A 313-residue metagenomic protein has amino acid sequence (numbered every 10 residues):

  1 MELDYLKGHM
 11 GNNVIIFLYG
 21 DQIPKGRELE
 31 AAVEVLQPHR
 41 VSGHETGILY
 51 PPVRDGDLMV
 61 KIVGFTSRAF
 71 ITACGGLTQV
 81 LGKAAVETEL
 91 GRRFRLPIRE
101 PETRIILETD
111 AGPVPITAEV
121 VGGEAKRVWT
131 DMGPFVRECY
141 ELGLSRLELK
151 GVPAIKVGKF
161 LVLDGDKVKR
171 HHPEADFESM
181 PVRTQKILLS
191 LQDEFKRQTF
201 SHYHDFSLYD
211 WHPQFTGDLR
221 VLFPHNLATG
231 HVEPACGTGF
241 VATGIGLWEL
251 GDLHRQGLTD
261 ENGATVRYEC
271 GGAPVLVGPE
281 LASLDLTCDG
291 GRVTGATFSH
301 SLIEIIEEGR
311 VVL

Functional and structural regions predicted by a protein language model:
M1-E124, V162-L313: A glycine-rich beta-to-alpha transition motif near the start of alpha/beta enzyme domains, typified by
M1-N12, G143-V157: N-terminal, positively charged, Ser/Thr/Ala/Gly-biased leader segments that form transit/presequence-like amphipathic
G123, R127-G151: C-terminal binding/interaction regions
